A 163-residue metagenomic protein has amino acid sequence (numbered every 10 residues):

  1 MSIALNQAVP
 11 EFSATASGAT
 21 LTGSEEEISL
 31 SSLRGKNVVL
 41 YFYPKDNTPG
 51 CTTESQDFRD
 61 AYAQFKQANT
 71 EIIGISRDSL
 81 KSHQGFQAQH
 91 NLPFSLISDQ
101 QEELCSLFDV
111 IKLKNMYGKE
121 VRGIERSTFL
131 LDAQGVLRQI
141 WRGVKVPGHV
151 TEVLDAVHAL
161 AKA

Functional and structural regions predicted by a protein language model:
M1-A163: Chalcogenol-based redox active-site neighborhoods
